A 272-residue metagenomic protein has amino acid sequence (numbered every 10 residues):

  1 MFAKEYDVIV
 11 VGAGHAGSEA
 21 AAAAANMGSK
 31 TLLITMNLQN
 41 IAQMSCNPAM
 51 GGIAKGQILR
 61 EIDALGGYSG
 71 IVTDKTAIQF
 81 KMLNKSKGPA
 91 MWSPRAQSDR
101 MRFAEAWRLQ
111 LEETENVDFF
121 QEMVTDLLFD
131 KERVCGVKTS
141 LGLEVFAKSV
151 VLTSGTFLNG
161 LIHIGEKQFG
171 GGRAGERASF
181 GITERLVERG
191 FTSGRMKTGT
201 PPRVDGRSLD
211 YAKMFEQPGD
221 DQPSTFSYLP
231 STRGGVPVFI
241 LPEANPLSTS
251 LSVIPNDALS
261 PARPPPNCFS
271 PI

Functional and structural regions predicted by a protein language model:
F2-A16: Beta1/beta-strand and adjacent pyrophosphate-binding region of the FAD-binding site in flavoprotein oxidoreductases
E5, A22-D130, L141, T153-R173 (+5 more regions): Conserved N-terminal/central alpha/beta ligand/cofactor-binding core
D7, C135, K148: Conserved acidic residues
V10, A21-A24, V134: Conserved phosphate-binding elements of NTP-dependent enzyme cores
V11, E144-G155: Short hydrophobic core segments
V137-T139: SH3/SH3-like beta-barrel fold
I254: Extended, charge-enriched "interface" segments that sit outside catalytic cores
